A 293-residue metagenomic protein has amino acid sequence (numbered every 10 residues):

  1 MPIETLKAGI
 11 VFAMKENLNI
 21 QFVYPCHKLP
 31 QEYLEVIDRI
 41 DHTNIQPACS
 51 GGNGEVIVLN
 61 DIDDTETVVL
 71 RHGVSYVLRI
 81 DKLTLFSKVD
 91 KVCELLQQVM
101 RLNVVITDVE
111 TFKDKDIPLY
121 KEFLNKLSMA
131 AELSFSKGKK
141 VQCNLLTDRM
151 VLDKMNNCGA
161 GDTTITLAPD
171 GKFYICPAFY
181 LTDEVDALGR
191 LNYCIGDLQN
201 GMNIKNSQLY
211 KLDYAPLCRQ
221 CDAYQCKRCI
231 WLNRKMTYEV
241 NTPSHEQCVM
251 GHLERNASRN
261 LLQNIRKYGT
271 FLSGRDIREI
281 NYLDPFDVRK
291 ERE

Functional and structural regions predicted by a protein language model:
M1-E4, V11, V36, V58-D170 (+2 more regions): Radical SAM enzyme [4Fe-4S]-AdoMet core and its adjacent flexible, acidic and glycine-rich loops/tails across
M1-N53: Conserved alpha-helical substructure of the radical SAM core
N19, Q97, K137-K139, R219-D222: Short, surface-exposed loop and linker segments with low hydrophobicity and enrichment for Pro/Ser/Thr
N19-I20, R101-V104, Q220, R228: Residues at the N-termini of beta-strands
K28-P30, T111, T237: Short secondary-structure capping/turn micro-motifs that flank functional sites
T43-G54, T65, F286-E293: Long, contiguous alpha-helical scaffold regions
D183-E293: Flexible mid-to-C-terminal extensions adjoining Fe-S/redox cofactors in radical SAM and related proteins
